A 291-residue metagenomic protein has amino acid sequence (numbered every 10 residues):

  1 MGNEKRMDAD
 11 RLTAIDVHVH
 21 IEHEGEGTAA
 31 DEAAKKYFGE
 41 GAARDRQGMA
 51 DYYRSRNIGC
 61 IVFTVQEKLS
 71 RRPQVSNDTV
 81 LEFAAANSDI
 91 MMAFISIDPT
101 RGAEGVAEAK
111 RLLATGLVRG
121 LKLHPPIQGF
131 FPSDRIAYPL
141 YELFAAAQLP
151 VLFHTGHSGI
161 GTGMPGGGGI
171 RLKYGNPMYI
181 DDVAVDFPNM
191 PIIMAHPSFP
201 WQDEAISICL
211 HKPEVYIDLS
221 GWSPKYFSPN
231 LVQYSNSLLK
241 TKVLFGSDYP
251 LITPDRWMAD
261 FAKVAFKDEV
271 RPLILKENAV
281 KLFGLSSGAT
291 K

Functional and structural regions predicted by a protein language model:
M1-V17, E26-S55, G59, L239-L244 (+1 more regions): Mid-to-C-terminal alpha-helical segments outside catalytic/metal-binding sites
K5, G59, E67-T162, T290: Active-site gating/metal-coordination segments in enzymes
A14-E24, L152-G156, M194: Histidine-centered catalytic micro-motifs
A14-V17, V62-T64, F94-I95, K122 (+3 more regions): Active-site neighborhood of phospho(di)ester-bond hydrolases with catalytic His/Asp-centered motifs
H18, V80, L112, L121 (+7 more regions): Conserved, mostly hydrophobic/aromatic
E22-G25, E67-S70, P99-A103, H157-G161 (+3 more regions): Active-site environment of divalent metal-dependent phosphoester hydrolases
A43-M49, V75-L81, G105-A107, P177-I180 (+2 more regions): Alpha-helical scaffolding within the catalytic cores of extracellular/periplasmic polymer-degrading hydrolases
V118-G120, S133-L244, T290: Catalytic pocket-lining loop regions of alpha/beta-barrel enzymes, especially the amidohydrolase/enolase/GH5 lineages
